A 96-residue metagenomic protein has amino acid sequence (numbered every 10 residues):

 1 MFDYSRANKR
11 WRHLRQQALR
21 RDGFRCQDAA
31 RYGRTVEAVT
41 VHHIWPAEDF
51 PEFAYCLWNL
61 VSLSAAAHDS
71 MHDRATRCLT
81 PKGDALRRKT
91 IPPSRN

Functional and structural regions predicted by a protein language model:
M1-R10, T35-D49: Short, charged low-complexity linear segments at domain edges
M1-R21, A75-R77, D84-N96: Nuclease and nuclease-like effector domains acting on nucleic acids or nucleotide cofactors
R10-T40, S64: Short cysteine-rich loop/turn motifs with clustered Cys
G33-R34, L60-A85: Short Cys/His-centered divalent metal-binding micro-motifs
H42-D49, L79-R87: Short cysteine/histidine-rich metal-coordination sites, predominantly Zn2+-binding motifs
W45-N59: Short linker/helix segments within small regulatory modules
Y55-A66, K89-N96: Short Fe-S-cluster ligation motifs
